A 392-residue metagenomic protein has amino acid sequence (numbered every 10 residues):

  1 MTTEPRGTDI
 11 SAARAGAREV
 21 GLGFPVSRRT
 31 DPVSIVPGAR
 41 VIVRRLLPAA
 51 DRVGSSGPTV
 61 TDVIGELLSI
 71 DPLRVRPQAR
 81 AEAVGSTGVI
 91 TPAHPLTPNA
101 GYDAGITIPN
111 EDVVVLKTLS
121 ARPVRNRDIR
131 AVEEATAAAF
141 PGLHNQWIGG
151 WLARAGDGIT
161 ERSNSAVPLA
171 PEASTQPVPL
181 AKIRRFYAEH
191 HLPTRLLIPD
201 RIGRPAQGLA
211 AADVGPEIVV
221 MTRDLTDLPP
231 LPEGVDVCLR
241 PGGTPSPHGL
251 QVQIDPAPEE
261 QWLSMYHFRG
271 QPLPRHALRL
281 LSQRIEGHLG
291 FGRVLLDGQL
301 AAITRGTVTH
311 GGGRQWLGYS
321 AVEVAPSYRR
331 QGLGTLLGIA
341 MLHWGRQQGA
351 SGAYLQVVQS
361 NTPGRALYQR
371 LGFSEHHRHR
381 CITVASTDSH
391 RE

Functional and structural regions predicted by a protein language model:
E4-I42, L47-T61, L68, R80-A188: N-terminal charged segments
E134, A138, I159, Q176-P272 (+1 more regions): Acyl-donor-binding surface of acyltransferase catalytic domains
R162-P171, R314-P326: Conserved acetyl-CoA binding element of GNAT-fold acetyltransferases
Q176-R185, S320-P326, R330-Q347, A366-R370: Conserved acetyl-CoA-binding loop-helix of GNAT-fold acetyltransferases
H190-D200, G345-Q356: Conserved GNAT acetyl-CoA-binding A-motif
G203-V214, T335, Q359-R378, A385: Conserved active-site alpha-helix within GNAT-family acetyltransferase domains
V219-E233, Q356-T362, R370, H377-E392: C-terminal "cap" of GNAT-fold acetyltransferases
E233-A321: Flexible, substrate/cofactor-facing loop regions flanked by secondary structure within enzyme catalytic domains
